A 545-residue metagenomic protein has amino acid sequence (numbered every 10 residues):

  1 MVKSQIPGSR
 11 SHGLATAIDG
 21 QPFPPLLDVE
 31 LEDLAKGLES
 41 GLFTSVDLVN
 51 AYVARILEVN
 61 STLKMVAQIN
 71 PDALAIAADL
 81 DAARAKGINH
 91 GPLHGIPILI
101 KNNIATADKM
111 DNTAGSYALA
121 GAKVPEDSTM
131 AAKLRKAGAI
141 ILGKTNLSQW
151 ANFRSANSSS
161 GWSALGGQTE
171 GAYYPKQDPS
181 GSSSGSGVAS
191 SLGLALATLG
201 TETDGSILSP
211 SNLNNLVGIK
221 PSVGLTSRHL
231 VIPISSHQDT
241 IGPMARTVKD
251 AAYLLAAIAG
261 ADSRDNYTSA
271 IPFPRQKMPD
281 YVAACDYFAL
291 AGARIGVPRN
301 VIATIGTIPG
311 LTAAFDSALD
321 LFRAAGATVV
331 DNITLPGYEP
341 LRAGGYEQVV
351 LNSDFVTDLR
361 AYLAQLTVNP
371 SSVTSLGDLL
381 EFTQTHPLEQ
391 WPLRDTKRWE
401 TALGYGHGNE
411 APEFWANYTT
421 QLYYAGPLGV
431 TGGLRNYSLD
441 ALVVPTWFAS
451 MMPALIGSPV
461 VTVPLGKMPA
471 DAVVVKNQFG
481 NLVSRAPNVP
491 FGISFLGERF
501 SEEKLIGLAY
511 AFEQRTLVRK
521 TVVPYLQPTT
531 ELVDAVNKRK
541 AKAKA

Functional and structural regions predicted by a protein language model:
M1-D79, A85, T312, S317-A327 (+2 more regions): An N-terminal boundary/leader segment
P22, H94-A114, A284-N300, V349-A425 (+1 more regions): Short helix-loop capping/hinge segments that flank enzyme active sites or metal/cofactor-binding pockets
D33-S40, A118-A122, D239-R246, S494-G497: Short, well-ordered beta-strand elements within core beta-sheets of diverse protein domains
E39-S40, V53-S61, L74, A78-A85 (+9 more regions): Sec-exported extracytoplasmic/periplasmic mature domains
T44-V46, T62-K64, N89, H94-I96 (+10 more regions): Loop/turn elements at helix/coil->beta-strand transitions in domains of secreted/extracellular proteins
V49-N50, A78, T307-T334, D358-N369 (+2 more regions): Acyltransferase
E58, S191-R299, T304, D316 (+3 more regions): Structural helix-boundary/capping segments
L93-I241, N266-P272, G296-N300, L341 (+1 more regions): Short glycine/serine-rich loop/turn segments
